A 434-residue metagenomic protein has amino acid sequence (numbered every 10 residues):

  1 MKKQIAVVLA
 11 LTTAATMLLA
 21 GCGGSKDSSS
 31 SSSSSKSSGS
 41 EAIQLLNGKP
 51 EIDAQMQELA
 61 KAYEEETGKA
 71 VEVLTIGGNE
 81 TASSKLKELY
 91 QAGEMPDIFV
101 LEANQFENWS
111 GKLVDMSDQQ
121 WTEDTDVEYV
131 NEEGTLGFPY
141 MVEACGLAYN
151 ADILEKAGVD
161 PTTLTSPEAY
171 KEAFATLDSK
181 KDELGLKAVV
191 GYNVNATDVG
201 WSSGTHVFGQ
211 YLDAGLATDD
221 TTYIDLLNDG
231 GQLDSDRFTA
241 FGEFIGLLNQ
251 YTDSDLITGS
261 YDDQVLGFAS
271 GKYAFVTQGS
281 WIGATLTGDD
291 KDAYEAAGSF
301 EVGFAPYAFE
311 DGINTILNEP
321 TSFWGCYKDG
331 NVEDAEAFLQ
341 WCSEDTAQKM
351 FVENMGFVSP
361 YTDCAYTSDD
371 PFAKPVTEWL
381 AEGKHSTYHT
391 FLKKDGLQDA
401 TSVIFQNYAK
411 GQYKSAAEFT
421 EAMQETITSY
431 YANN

Functional and structural regions predicted by a protein language model:
A6-L9, G23-Q105, D311, D334 (+3 more regions): Conserved N-terminal structural module of periplasmic/extracytoplasmic solute-binding proteins
L18-G21: C-terminal motif of bacterial Sec signal peptides marking the signal peptidase cleavage site
E65-E66, A70, K156-A157, K291-N354: Extracytoplasmic/periplasmic substrate-recognition and gating elements
L101-E155, S299-A308: Hinge/lid segment of periplasmic solute-binding proteins
D115-V127, D182, V194, L212-T239 (+2 more regions): Short, solvent-exposed loop/beta-turn-alpha elements that line the ligand-binding surface or hinge of extracytoplasmic
L136, K171-L227: Extracytoplasmic/periplasmic solute-binding protein
E155, Q348-M350, T362, A381-N434: Conserved C-terminal helix/tail region of periplasmic/extracytoplasmic solute-binding proteins
F174-A175, D220-T258: Glycine-centered hinge/linker elements that transmit conformational signals in sensory and ligand-binding systems
